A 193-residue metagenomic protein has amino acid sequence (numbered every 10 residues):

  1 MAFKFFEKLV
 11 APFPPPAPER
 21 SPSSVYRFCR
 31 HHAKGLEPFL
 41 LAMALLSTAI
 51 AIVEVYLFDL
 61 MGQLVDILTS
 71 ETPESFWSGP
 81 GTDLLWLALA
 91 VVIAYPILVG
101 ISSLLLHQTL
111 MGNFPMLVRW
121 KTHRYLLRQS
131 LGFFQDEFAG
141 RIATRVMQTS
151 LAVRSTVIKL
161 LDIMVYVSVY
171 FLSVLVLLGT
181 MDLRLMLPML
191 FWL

Functional and structural regions predicted by a protein language model:
M1-E54, T69-A88, S102-L110, V118 (+2 more regions): Membrane-integrated ABC transporters
G35, F39-A49, A94, D162-L193: Transmembrane helices of ABC transporter permease
L36, L64-V65, A90, A94 (+4 more regions): Hydrophobic/aromatic residues within transmembrane alpha-helices of membrane transport systems, especially the TMDs
I50-F58, A90-M111, G132, R184 (+1 more regions): Alpha-helical transmembrane segments
F58, S70, S130, V174-D182: Short helix-capping/hinge motifs at transmembrane helix termini and TM-loop junctions
F58-V65, R119-H123, D136, G140 (+1 more regions): Alpha-helical transmembrane segments of polytopic integral membrane proteins, especially the permease/helical cores
S103, H107, M111, Y125-F171: Juxtamembrane loop-to-helix connectors within ABC transporter transmembrane domains
